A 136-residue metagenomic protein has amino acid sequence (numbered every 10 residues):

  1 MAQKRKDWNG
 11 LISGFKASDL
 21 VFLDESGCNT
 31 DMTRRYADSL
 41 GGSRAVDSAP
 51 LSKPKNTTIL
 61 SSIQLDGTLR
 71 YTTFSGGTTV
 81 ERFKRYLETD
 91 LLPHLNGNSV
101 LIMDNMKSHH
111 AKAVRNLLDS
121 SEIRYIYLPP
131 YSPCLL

Functional and structural regions predicted by a protein language model:
M1-L136: Short functional hotspots at interaction and active-site rims
